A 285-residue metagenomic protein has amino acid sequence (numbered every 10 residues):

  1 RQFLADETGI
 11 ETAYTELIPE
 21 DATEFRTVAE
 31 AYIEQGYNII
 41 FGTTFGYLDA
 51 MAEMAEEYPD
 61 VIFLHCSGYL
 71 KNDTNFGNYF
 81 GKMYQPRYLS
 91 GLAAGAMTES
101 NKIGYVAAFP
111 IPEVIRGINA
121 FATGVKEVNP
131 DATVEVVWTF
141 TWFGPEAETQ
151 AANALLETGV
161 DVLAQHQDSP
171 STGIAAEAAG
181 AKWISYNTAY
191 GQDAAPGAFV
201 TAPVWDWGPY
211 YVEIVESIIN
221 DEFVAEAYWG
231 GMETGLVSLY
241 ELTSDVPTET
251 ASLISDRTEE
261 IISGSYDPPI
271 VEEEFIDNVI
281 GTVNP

Functional and structural regions predicted by a protein language model:
R1-P285: A residue-level marker of the well-folded mature domains of exported/periplasmic proteins
